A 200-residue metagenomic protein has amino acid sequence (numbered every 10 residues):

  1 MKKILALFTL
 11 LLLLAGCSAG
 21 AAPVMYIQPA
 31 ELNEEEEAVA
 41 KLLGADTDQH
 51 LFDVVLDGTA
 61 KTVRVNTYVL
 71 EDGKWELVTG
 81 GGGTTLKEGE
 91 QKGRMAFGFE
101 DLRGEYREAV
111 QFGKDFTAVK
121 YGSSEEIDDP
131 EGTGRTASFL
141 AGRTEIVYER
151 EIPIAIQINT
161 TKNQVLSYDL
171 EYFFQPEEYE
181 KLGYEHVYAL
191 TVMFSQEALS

Functional and structural regions predicted by a protein language model:
M1-I4, F8: Positively charged n-region of N-terminal signal peptides that target proteins for export
K3, A38, P176-E178: Residue-level detector of functional hotspots within protein domains
L7, A21, Y26, N33 (+3 more regions): Low-complexity, intrinsically disordered regions enriched in charged/polar residues
L7, D53, G98: Residues in well-ordered beta-strands of folded domains
L13-G16: C-terminal motif of bacterial Sec signal peptides marking the signal peptidase cleavage site
A19-E88: N-terminal export/targeting and maturation segments
G83-S200: Extracytoplasmic electrostatic interaction patches
